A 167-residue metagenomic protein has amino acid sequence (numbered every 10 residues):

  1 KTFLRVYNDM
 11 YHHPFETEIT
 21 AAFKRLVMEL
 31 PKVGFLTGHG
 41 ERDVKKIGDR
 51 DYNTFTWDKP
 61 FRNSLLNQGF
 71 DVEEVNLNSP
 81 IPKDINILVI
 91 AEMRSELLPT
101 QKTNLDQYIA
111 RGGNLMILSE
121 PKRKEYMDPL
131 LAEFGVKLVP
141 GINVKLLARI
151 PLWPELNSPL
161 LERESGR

Functional and structural regions predicted by a protein language model:
K1-R167: Short, surface-exposed patches at the edges or C-terminal ends of soluble domains, predominantly
